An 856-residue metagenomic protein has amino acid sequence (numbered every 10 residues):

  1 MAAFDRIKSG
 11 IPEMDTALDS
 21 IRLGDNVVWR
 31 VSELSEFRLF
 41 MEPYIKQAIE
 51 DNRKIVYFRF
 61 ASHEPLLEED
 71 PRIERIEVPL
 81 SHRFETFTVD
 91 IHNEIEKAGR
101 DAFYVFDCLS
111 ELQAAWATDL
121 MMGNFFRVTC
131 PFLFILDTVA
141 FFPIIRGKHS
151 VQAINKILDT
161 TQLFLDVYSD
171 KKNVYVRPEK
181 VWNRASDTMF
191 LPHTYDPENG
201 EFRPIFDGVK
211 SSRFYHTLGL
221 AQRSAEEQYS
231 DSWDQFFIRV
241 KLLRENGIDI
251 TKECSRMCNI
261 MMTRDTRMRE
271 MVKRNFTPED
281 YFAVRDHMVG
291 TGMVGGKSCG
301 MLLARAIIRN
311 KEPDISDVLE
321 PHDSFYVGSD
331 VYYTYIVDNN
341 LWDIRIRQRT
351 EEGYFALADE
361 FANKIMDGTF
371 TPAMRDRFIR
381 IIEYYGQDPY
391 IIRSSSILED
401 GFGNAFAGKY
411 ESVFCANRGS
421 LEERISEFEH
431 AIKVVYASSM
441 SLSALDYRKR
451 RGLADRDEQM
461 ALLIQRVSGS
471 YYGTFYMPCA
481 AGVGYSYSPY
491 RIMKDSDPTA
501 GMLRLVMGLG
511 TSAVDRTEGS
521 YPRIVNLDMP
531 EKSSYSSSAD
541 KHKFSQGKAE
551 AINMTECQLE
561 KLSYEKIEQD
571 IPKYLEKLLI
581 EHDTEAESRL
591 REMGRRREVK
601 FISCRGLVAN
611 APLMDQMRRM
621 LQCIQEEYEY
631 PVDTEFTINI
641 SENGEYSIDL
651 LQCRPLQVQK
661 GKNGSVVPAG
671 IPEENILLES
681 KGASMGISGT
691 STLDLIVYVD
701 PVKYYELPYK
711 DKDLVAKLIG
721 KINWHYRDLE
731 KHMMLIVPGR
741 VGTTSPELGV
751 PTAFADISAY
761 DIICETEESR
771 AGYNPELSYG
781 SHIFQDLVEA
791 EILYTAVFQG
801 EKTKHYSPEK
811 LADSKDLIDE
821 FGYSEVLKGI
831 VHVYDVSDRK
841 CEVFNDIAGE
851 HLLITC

Functional and structural regions predicted by a protein language model:
A2, R184-A221: C-terminal regions of RecA-like/P-loop NTPase motor modules
R6-S62: Glycine-rich P-loop/Walker A and Walker A-like loops and their local beta1-loop-alpha1 context in P-loop NTPases
G24-S32, K54-V56, D101-F103, V139-F141 (+2 more regions): Residue-level preference for the first positions of well-ordered beta-strands
D51-A114: Conserved inter-motif catalytic segment of the P-loop NTP-binding fold
A115-W116, M121-K148: Substrate-engagement module of ASCE P-loop NTPases
I145-P197: Phosphate-binding/switch region of NTP-binding enzymes
G147, R269-M271, N275-D314, T369-E767 (+3 more regions): Conserved mixed alpha/beta core segments that line enzyme active sites in large multi-domain catalysts
F282-I346, E352-F355, D359-G368, P372: A conserved helix-loop-beta module that forms one wall/lid of the active-site cleft in ATP-utilizing catalytic domains
